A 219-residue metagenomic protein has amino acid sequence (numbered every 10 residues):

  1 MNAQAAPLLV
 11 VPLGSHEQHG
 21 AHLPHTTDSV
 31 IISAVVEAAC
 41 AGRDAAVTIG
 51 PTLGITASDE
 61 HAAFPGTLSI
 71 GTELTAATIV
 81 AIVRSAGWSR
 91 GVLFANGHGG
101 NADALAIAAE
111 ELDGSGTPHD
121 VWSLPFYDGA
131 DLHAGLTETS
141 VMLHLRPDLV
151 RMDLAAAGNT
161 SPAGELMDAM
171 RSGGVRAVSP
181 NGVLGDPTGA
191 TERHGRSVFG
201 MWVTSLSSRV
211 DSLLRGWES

Functional and structural regions predicted by a protein language model:
M1-L93, G97-S219: Extended, histidine- and acidic-residue-enriched regions that form the cofactor-binding/catalytic faces
